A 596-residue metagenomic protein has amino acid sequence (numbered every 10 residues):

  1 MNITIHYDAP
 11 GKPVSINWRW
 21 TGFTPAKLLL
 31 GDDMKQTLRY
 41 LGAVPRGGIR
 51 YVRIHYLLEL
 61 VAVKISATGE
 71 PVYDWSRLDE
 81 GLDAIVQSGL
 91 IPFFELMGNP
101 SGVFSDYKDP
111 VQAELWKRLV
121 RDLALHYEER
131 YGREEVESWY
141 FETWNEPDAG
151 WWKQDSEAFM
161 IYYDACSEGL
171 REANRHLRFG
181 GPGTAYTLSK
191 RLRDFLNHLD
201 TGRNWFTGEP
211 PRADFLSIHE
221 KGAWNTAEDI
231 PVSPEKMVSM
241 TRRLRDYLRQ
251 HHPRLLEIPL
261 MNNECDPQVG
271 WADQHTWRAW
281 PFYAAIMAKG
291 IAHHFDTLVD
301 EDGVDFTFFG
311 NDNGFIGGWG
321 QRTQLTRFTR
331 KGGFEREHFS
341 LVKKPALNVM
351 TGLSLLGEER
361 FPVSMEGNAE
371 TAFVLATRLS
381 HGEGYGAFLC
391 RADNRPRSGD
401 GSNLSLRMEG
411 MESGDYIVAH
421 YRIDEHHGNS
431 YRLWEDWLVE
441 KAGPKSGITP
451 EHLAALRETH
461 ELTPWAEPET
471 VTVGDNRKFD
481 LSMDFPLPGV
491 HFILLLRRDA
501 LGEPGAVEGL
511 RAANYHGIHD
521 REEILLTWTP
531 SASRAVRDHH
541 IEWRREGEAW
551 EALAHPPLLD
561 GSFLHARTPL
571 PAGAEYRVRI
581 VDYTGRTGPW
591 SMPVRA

Functional and structural regions predicted by a protein language model:
G47-V232, G270: Substrate-binding cleft and catalytic face of glycoside hydrolase catalytic domains, especially the flexible beta-alpha
S156-F306, D312-F315, G320-R327: Noncatalytic carbohydrate-binding groove/subsite architecture in carbohydrate-active enzymes
E264-D400, Y431-L433: Aromatic/acidic polysaccharide-binding cleft in carbohydrate-active enzymes
A369-V439, P488-L496: Carbohydrate-binding surface patches
P444-A500: C-terminal beta-strand-rich structural cap/linker in extracellular carbohydrate-active enzymes
E522-A535: Conserved aromatic anchor
R534-H555, R577-R579: Extracellular low-complexity, O-glycosylation-prone stalks/linkers
H565-G588: Beta-strand-rich modules
